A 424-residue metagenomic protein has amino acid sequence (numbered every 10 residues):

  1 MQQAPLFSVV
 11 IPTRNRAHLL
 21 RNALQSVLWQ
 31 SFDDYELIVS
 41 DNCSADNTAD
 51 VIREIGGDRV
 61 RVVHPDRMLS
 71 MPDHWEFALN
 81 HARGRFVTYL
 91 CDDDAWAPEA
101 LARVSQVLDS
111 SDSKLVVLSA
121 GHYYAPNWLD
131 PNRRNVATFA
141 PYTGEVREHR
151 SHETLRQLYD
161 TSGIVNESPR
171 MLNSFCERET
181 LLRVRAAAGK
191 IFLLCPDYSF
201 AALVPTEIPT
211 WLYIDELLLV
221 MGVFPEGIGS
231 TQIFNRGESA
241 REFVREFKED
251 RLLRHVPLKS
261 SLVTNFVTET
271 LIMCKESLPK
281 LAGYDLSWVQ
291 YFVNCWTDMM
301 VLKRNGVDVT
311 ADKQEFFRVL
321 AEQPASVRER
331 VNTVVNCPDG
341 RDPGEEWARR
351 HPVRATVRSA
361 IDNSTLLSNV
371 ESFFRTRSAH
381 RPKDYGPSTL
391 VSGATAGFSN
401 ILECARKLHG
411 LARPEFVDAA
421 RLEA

Functional and structural regions predicted by a protein language model:
M1-A240: Nucleotide-sugar donor-binding/catalytic module of glycosyltransferases that assemble extracellular/cell-envelope
S119, A186, L217-A424: C-terminal subregions of glycosyltransferases and related glycan-biosynthesis enzymes
